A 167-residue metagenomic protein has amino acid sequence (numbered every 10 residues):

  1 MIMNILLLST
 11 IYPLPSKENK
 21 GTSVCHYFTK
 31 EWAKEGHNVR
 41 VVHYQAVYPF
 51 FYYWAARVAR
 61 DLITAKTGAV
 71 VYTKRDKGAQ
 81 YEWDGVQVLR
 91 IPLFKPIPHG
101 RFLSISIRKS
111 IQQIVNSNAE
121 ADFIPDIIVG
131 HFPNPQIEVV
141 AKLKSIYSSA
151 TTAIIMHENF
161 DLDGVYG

Functional and structural regions predicted by a protein language model:
M1-K77, E82: N-terminal subdomain of nucleotide-sugar transferases
N4-L6, I127-V129, K142-D161: Active-site proximal beta-strand in glycosyltransferases
Y12-P15, N134-Q136, A150-G167: A short, histidine- and acid-enriched strand-loop-helix "catalytic/donor-clamping" loop that lines the nucleotide-sugar
E18-K20, F50-A56, R101-L103, K142 (+1 more regions): Short aromatic-enriched loop/helix-cap "lid" or pocket-rim segments at secondary-structure transitions that line
Y44-A46, L93, H157: Active-site loop/turn elements of alpha/beta-hydrolase fold enzymes, especially the short glycine-/histidine-rich
L62-A69, W83-Q112: A short, charged, and often flexible helix/loop element on the N-terminal side of the glycosyltransferase catalytic
Q87-R90, V115-Q136, A150-A153: Short N-terminal targeting/anchoring amphipathic segment
H99-I111, P125-S148: An aromatic- and histidine-rich active-site surface loop
